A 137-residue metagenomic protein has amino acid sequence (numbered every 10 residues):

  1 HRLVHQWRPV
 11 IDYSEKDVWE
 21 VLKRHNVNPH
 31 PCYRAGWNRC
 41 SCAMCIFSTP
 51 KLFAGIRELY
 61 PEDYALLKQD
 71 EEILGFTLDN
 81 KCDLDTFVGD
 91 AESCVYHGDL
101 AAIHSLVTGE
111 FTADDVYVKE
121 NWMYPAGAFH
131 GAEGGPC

Functional and structural regions predicted by a protein language model:
H1-C137: Nucleotide-activated chemistry modules centered on ATP-dependent adenylation/adenylyltransferase
